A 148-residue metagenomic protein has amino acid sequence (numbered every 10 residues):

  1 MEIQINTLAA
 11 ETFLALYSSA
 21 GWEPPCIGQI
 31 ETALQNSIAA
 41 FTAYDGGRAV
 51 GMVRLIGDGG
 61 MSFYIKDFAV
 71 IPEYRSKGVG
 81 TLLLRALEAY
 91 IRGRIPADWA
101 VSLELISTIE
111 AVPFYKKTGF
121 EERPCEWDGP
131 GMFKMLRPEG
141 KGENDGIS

Functional and structural regions predicted by a protein language model:
M1-G28, D145-S148: Short amphipathic alpha-helix that is part of the acyltransferase structural core
L8-T12, G60, I109-P113: Short alpha-helical
T32-T42, W99-V101: A short helix-loop-beta-strand connector motif used in the catalytic cores of GNAT acetyltransferases and, in some
T42, R48-G57, M61-Y64, A69: Conserved beta-strand in the GNAT
Y74, G78-A86: Conserved acetyl-CoA pyrophosphate-binding loop and the N-cap/start of the following alpha-helix in GNAT-like
G93-K134: Conserved active-site alpha-helix within GNAT-family acetyltransferase domains
